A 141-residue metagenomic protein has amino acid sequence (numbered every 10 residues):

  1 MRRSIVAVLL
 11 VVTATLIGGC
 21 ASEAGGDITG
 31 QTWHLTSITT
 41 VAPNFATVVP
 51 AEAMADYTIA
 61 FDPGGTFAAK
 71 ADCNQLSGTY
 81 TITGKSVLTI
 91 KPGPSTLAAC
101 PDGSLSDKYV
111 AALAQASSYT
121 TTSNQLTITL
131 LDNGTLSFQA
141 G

Functional and structural regions predicted by a protein language model:
R2-G141: Lipid interaction determinants
